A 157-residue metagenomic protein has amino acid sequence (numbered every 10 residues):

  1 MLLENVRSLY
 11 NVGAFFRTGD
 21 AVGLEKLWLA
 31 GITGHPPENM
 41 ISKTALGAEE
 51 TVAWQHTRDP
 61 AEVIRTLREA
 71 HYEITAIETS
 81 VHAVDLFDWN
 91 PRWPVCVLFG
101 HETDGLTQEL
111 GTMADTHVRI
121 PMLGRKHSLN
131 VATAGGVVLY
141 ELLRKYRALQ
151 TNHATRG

Functional and structural regions predicted by a protein language model:
M1-G157: Post-transcriptional modification and biogenesis factors for structured RNAs of the translation apparatus
